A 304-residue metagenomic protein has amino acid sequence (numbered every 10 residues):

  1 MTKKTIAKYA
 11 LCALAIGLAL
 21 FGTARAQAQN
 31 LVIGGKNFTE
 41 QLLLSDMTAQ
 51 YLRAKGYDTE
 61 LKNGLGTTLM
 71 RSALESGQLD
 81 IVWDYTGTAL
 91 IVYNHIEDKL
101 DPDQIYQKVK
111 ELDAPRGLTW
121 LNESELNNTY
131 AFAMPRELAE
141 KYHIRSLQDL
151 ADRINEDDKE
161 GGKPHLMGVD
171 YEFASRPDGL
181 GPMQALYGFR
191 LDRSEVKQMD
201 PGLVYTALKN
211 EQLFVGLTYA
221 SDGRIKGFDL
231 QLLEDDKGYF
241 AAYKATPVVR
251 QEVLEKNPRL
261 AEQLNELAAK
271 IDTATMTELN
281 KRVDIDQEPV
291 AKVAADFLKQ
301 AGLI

Functional and structural regions predicted by a protein language model:
N30-T48, L65-T67, E172-S175: Extracytoplasmic "Venus flytrap"
T39-D58, G181-A185: Short, polar/charged alpha-helical segment
E40, E172-F189, P258-I304: An extracytoplasmic/periplasmic, membrane-proximal ligand-sensing/linker region
N63-T67, G77-A89, I105, P201 (+3 more regions): Beta->alpha turn/N-cap motifs
Y93-L121, N210-Q212, R224-G238: Ligand-binding "clamshell"
Q104-L166, A269-T273: A conserved helix-loop-strand patch within extracytoplasmic ligand-binding domains of the periplasmic binding
Y130-E140, K244-N257: A bilobed periplasmic-binding-protein/Venus flytrap-type ligand-binding module shared by bacterial periplasmic
E160-D235: Ligand-binding pocket segment of bilobal, Venus flytrap-like solute-binding proteins
